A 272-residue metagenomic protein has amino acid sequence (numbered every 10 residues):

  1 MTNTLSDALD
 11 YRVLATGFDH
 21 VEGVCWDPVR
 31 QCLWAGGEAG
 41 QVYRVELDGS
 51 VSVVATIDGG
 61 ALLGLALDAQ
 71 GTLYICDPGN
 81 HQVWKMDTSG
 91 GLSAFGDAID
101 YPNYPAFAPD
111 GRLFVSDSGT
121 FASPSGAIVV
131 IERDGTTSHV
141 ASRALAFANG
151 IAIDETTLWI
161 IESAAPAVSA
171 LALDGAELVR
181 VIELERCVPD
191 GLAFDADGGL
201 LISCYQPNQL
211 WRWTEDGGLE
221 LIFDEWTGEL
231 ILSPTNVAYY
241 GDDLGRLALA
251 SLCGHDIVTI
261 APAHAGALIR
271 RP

Functional and structural regions predicted by a protein language model:
M1-F18, P272: A short helix->beta-strand "capping" segment at the edge of beta-propeller domains
M1-L9, A39, D117, A122 (+1 more regions): Blade/loop signatures of beta-propeller domains
L9-A15, S50-T56, G91-D97, T136-R143 (+2 more regions): A short beta-strand motif characteristic of beta-propeller blades
T16-R30, I57-L73, D77, Q82 (+7 more regions): Beta-rich, blade/repeat-based domains predominating in secreted/periplasmic proteins but also intracellular
W34-V53: Beta-propeller domains
Q41-Y43, Q82-W84, G126-V129, A167-S169 (+2 more regions): A short loop-to-beta-strand structural motif that recurs across blades of beta-propeller domains
V45-S50, M86-G91, I131-T136, A172-A176 (+2 more regions): Short loop/turn segments that connect beta-strands within beta-propeller blades
Q206-P272: C-terminal closing repeat unit and adjoining cap/tail of repeat-based domains
